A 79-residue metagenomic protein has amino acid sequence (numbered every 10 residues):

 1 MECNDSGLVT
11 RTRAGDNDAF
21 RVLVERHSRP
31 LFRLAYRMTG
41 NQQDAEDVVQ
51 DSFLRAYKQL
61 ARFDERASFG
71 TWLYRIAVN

Functional and structural regions predicted by a protein language model:
M1-T10, A14, D18, V22 (+1 more regions): Intrinsic, short, N-terminal disordered tails of RNA polymerase sigma-factor systems
S6-T10, D18, R33, K58 (+1 more regions): Positions in alpha-helical segments
R13-A14, G40, F53-S68: Sigma70-family region 2
R13-V22, F32-D51: Short, charged helix-capping/linker segments at alpha-helix termini
V24-S28, G70, Y74: Amphipathic, non-transmembrane alpha-helical scaffold segments
L31, A35, L60, L73 (+1 more regions): Hydrophobic-face residues of short alpha-helical interaction/recognition segments
D51, R55, R75, N79: Conserved polar catalytic motif of the HATPase_c/GHKL fold
